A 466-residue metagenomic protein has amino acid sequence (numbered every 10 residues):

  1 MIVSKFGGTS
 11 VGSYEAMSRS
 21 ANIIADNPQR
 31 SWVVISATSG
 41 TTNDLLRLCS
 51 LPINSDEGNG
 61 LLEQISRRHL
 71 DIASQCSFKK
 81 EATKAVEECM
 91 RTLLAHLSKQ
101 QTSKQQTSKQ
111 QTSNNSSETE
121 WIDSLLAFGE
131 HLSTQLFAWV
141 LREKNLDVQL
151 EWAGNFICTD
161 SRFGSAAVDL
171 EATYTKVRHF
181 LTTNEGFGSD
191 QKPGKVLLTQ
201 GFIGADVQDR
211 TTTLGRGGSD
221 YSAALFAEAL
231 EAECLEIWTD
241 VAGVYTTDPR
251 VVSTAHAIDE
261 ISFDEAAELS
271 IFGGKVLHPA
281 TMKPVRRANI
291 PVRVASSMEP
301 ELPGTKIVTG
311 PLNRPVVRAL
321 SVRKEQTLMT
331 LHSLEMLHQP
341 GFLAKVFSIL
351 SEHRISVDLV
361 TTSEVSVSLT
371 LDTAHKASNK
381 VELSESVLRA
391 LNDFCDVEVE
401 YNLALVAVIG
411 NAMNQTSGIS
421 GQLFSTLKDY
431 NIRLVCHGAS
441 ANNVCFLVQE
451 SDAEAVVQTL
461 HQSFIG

Functional and structural regions predicted by a protein language model:
M1-I2, R30-V33, D147-Q149, G194-L198 (+14 more regions): Structural motif
M1-L277, M282, V448-Q449: Nucleotide/pyrophosphate-binding catalytic subdomain
T38-S39, V241-G243, V292, S296-E301 (+4 more regions): Glycine-rich beta-alpha junction loops
L277-P279, A288, M298-T305, K380-V381: Surface-exposed amphipathic alpha-helical tracts and adjacent flexible/coil segments at the periphery of soluble enzymes
P303-G466: A conserved regulatory-domain signal marking ACT and ACT-like small-molecule sensing domains and adjacent regulatory
